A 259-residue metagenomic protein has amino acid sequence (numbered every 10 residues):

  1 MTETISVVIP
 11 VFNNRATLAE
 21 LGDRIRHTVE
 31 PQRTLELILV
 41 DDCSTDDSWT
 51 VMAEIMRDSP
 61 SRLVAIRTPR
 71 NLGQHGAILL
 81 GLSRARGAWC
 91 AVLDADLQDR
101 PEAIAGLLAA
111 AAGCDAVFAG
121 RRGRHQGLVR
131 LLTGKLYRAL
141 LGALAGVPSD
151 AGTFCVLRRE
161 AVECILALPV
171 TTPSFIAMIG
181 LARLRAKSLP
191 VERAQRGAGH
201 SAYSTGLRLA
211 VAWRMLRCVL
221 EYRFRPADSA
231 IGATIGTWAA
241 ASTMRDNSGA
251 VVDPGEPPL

Functional and structural regions predicted by a protein language model:
M1-H27: N-proximal low-complexity "stem/linker" segments adjacent to membrane-targeting elements
E3-S6, R26-I38, D47, S61-V64: Short loop->beta transition adjacent to catalytic acidic/histidine clusters or analogous donor-positioning motifs
N14-T17, S44, R100: Donor nucleotide-sugar binding loop of glycosyltransferases
T34-E36, W49-R84: Conserved donor nucleotide-binding strand/loop of the catalytic core
D41-T50, L97-Q98: A conserved acidic beta->alpha catalytic loop
T68-R70, Q74-R84, W89, Q98-P173 (+2 more regions): Acceptor/aglycone-binding surface of glycosyltransferases and processive sugar-polymer synthases
S174-L259: Hydrophobic helical membrane-anchoring modules
